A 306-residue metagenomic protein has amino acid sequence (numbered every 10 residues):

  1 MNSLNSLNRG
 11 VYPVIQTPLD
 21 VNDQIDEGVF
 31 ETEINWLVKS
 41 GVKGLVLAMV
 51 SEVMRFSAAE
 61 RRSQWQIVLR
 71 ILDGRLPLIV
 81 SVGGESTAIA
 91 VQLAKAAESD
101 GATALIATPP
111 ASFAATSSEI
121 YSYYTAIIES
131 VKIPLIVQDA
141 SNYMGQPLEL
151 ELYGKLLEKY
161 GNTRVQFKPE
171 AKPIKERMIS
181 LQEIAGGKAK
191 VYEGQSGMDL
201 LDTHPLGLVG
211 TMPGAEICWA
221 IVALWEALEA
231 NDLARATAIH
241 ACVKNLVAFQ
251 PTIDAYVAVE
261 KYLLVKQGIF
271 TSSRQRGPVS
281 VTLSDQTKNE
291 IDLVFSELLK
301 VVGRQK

Functional and structural regions predicted by a protein language model:
N2-P147: Active-site beta->alpha loop and helix N-cap motifs at the rims of alpha/beta catalytic domains
P13, L47, S51-M54, S86-T87 (+5 more regions): Short, flexible micro-motifs
I25-V29, E33, E60, Q64 (+11 more regions): General structural feature for long, well-ordered alpha-helical segments within catalytic domains of soluble enzymes
V38, D202-K306: Structured C-terminal cap/extension of enzyme domains
S40, S63, I67-I71, A96 (+7 more regions): Alpha-helical structural signal in soluble globular domains
L76-P77, L135, R164-V165, A189 (+1 more regions): Secondary-structure boundary/capping signal
S141-I253: Catalytic alpha/beta core domains of metabolic enzymes, predominantly
